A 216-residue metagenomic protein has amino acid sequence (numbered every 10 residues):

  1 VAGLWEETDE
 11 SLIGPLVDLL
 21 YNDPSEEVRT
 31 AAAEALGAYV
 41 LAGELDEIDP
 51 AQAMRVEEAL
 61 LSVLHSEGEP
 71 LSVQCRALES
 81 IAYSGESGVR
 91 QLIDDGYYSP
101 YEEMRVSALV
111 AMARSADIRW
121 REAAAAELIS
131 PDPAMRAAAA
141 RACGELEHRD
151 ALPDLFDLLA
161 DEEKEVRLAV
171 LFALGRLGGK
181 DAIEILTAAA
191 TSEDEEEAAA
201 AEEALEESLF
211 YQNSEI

Functional and structural regions predicted by a protein language model:
A2, D18, E34, C75-E79 (+4 more regions): Residue-level signature of alpha-solenoid helical repeat scaffolds
A2-W5, G37, A82, A113 (+3 more regions): Structural signature of alpha-helical solenoid repeat scaffolds
D9-Y21, A42-S66, E86-Y98, D117-I129 (+3 more regions): Amphipathic alpha-helical scaffolding segments comprising HEAT/armadillo-like alpha-solenoid repeats
E10, S25-E27, E69-S72, E102-E103 (+5 more regions): Alpha-helix N-cap/helix-start positions at coil->helix boundaries
G14, T30, E58, L71-C75 (+6 more regions): Alpha-solenoid HEAT/ARM repeat scaffold
L36-L41, S208-F210: Hydrophobic residues within the alpha-helices of tandem HEAT/HEAT-like
D49, V63-V89, E102, V106: Solenoidal tandem-repeat scaffolds enriched in leucines and small polar residues
A199-I216: Terminal, low-structured helical/coil segments at or just beyond the last alpha-helical repeat
